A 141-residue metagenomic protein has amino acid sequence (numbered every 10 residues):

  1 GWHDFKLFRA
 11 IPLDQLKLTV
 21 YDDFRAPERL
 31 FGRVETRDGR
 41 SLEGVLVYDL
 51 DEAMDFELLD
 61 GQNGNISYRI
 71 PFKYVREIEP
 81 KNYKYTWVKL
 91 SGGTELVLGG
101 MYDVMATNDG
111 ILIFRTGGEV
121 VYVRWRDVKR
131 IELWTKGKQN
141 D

Functional and structural regions predicted by a protein language model:
G1-D141: Compositionally biased alpha-helical segments
